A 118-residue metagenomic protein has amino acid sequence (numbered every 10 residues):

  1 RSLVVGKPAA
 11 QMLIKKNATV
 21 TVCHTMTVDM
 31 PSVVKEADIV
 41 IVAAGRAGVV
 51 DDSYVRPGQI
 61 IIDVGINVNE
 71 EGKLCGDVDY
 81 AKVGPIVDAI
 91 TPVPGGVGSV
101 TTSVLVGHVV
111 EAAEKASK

Functional and structural regions predicted by a protein language model:
R1-I60, K73-A81: Glycine-rich phosphate/diphosphate-binding loop of Rossmann-like nucleotide-binding domains
I62-S117: Rossmann-fold NAD(P)-binding glycine/threonine-rich loop
